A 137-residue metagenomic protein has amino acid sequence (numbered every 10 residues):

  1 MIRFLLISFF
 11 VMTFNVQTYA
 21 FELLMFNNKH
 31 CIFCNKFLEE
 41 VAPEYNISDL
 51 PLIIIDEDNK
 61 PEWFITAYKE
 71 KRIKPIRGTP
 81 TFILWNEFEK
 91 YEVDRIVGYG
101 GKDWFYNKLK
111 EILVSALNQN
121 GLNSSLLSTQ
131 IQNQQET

Functional and structural regions predicted by a protein language model:
F4-F14: Sec-dependent N-terminal signal peptides
N15-A20: Sec/Tat signal peptide C-region and signal peptidase I cleavage site
E22, N27-F33, G78: Short pre-active-site segment immediately N-terminal to redox-active cysteine/selenocysteine motifs in thiol-based
M25-F26, I47-I65: Thiol-based oxidoreductase modules, predominantly thioredoxin-like and allied folds used for disulfide exchange
K29-F33, D58-E62, E89-K90, G101-K102: Solvent-exposed loop/turn segments at secondary-structure junctions within structured extracellular/periplasmic domains
C34-S48: Typically the conserved alpha-helix immediately C-terminal to a functionally engaged Cys/Sec in thioredoxin-like
G78-L122: Non-catalytic, surface beta->alpha helical segment in thiol-disulfide oxidoreductase systems
N123, N133-T137: Short, solvent-exposed mixed-charge patches
